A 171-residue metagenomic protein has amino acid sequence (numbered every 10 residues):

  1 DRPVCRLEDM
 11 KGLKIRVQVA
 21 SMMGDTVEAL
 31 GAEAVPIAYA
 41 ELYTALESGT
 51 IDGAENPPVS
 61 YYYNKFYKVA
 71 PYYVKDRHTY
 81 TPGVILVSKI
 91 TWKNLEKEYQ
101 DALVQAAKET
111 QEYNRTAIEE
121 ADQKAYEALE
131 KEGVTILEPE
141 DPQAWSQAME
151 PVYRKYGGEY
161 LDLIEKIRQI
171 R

Functional and structural regions predicted by a protein language model:
D1-R171: N-terminal secretory/targeting leader peptides
